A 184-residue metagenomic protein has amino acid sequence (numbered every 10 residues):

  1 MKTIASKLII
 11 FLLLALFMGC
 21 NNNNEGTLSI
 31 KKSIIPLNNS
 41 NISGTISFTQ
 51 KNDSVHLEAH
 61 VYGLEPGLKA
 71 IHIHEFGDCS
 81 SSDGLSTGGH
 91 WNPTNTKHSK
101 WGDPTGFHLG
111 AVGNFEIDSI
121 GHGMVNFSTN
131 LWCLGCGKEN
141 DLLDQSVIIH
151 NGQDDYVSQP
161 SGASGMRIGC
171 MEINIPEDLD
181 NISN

Functional and structural regions predicted by a protein language model:
M1-I9: Bacterial N-terminal signal peptides that target proteins for export
L16-G19: C-terminal motif of bacterial Sec signal peptides marking the signal peptidase cleavage site
N21-L68, I73-N184: N-terminal leader/targeting pre-sequences
